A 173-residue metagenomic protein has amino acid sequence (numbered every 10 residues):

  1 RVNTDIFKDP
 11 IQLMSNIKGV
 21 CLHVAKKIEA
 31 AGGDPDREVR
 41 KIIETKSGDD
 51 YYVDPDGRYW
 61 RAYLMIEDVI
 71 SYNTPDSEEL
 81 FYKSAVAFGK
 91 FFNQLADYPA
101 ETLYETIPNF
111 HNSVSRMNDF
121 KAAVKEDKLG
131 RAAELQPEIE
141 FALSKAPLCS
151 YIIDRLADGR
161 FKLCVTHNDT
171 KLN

Functional and structural regions predicted by a protein language model:
R1-R58: Conserved NTP-binding catalytic cores of kinases and kinase-like/nucleotidyltransferase enzymes across multiple kinase
T4-M14, M65-K90, D97-H167: ATP-dependent phospho-/nucleotidyl transfer catalytic cores
V20-H23, Q94, K145: Generic, well-ordered alpha-helical scaffold segments in large soluble proteins
I28-G33, L95-L103: Surface-exposed helix-capping loop/turn segments at secondary-structure junctions
R40-K83: Conserved structural core of kinase catalytic domains
L172-N173: Catalytic activation segment of kinase domains across protein kinase-like and atypical kinase folds
